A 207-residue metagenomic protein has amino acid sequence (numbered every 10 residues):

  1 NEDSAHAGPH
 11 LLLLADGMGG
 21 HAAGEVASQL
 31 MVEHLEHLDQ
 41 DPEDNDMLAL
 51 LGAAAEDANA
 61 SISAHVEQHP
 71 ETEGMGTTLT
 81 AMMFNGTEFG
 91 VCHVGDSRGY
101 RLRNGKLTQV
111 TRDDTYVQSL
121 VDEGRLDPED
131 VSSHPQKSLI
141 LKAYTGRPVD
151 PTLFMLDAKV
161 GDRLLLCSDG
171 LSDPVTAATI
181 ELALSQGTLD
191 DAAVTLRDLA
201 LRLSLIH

Functional and structural regions predicted by a protein language model:
N1-I206: PP2C/PPM-type serine/threonine phosphatase catalytic domain
